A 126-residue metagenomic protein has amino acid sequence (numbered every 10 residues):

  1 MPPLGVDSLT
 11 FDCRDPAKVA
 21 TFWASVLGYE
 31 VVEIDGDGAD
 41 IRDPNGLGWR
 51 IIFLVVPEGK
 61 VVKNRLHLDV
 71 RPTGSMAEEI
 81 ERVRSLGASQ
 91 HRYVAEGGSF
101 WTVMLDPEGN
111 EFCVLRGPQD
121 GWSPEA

Functional and structural regions predicted by a protein language model:
P2-S8, V32-I34, A39-R42, L47-L54 (+2 more regions): Vicinal oxygen chelate
F11-D15, R71-G74: Short, surface-exposed ligand-recognition loops at beta-strand->loop->(often short) alpha-helix junctions that present
A17-A20, S75-I80: Short, conserved charged micro-motifs
A17-G36: N-terminal first-folded block
A24-S25, I80-L86: Short amphipathic alpha-helices in soluble, non-transmembrane regions that often serve as interface/regulatory elements
R65: Short, conserved beta-strand/beta-arch hydrophobic-aromatic motifs that form part of recognition grooves or interface
L68: Phosphate-centric recognition/catalysis
